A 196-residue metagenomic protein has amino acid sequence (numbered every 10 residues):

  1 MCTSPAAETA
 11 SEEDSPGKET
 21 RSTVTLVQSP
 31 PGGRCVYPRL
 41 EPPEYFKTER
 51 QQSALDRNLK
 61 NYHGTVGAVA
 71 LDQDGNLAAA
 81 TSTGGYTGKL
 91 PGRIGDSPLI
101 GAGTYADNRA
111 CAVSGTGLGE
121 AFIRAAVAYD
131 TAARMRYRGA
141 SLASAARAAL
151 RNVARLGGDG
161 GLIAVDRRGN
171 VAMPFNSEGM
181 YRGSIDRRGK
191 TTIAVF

Functional and structural regions predicted by a protein language model:
M1-F196: N-terminal nucleophile
